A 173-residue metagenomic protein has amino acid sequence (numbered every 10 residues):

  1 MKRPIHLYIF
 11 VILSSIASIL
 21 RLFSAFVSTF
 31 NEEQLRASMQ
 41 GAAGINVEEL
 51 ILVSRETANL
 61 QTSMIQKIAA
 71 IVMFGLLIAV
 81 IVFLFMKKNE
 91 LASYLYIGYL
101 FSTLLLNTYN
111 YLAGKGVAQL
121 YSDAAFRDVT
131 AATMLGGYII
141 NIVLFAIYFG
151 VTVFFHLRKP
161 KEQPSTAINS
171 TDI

Functional and structural regions predicted by a protein language model:
M1-I173: Topology signature of small-to-medium multi-pass alpha-helical membrane proteins
